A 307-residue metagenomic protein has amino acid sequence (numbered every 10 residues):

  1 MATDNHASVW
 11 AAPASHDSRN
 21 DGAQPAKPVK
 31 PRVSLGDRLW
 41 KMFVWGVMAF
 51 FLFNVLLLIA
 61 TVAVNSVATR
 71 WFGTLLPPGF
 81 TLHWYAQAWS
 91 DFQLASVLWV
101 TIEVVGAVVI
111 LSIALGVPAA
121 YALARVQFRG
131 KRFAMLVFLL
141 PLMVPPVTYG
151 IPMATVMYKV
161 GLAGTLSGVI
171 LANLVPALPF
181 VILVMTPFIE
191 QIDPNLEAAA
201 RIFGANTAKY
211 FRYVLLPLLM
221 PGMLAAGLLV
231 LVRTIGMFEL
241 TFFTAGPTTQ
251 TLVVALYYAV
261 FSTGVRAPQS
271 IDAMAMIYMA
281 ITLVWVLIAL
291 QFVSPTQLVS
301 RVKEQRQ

Functional and structural regions predicted by a protein language model:
A2, L57-F92, F242-P247, Q307: Short membrane-interfacial helix/loop motifs at transmembrane-helix boundaries
A2-D17, D21-P25, K41-G46, T186-E197 (+3 more regions): C-terminal transmembrane helix and the adjacent membrane-cytosol boundary/short C-terminal tail of inner/organellar
R32-G36, G106-F138, T155, T207 (+1 more regions): Transmembrane-helix boundary motif in ABC transporter permease subunits
S34-W40, Y85-Q93, I235, T241-Q291 (+2 more regions): Interhelical loop and adjacent transmembrane-helix boundary motif in polytopic membrane transport permeases
W40-W45, P118-M153, E197, Q305: Cytoplasmic-entry segments and transmembrane alpha-helices of multi-pass inner-membrane transporters
G46-I59, V175, I182-M185, D193 (+1 more regions): Transmembrane alpha-helices
V62-W71, V181, M223-Y258: Non-cytoplasmic
E103, R129-M135, A198-A225: Amphipathic cytosolic juxtamembrane alpha-helices at the membrane-cytosol interface of multi-pass membrane transporters
